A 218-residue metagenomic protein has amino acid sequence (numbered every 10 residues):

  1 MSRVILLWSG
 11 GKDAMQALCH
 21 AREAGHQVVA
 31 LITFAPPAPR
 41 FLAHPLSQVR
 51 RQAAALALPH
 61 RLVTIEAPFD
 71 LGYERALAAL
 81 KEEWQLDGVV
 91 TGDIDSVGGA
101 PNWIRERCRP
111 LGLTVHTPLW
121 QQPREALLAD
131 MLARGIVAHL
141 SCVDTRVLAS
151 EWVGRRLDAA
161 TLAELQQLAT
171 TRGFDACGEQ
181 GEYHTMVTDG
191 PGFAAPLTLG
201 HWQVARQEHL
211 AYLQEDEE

Functional and structural regions predicted by a protein language model:
M1-C142, L162, T171: ATP-dependent adenylation/nucleotidyltransferase module used to activate substrates
S2-R3, Q52, L56-L58, D87-V90 (+2 more regions): ATP/NTP-dependent adenylation/nucleotidyl-transfer catalytic domains that generate, transfer, or process NMP-activated
